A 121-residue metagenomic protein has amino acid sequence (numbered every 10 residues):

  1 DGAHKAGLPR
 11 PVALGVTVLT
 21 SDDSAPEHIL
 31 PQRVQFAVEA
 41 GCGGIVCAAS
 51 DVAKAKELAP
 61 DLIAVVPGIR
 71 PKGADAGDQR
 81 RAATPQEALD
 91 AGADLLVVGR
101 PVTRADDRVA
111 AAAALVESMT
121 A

Functional and structural regions predicted by a protein language model:
D1, L89, V102-A121: C-terminal helical cap(s) of enzyme catalytic domains, especially alpha/beta-barrels
D1-I63, I69-A74: Conserved anion-binding
E27-Q32, D78-Q86, A113: Charged helix-capping and loop-helix junction motifs
A40, A91-G92: Structural motif
G44, L95-L96: A short hydrophobic/small-residue beta-strand
D51-A55, A82-E87: Short glycine-rich, acidic/polar surface loops and turns
P67-R81, A91, V98: Catalytic-face loop-and-helix region of soluble metabolic enzyme cores
